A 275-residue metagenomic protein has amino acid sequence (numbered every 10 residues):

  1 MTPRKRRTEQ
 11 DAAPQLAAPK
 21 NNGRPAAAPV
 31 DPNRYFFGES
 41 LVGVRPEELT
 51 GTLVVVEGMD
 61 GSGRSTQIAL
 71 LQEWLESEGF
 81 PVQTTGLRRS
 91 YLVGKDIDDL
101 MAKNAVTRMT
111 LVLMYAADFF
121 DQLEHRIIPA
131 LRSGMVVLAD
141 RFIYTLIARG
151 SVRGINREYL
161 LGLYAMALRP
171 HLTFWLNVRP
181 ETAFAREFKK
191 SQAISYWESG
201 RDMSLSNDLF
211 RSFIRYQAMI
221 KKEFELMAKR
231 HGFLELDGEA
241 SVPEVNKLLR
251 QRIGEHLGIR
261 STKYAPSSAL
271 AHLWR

Functional and structural regions predicted by a protein language model:
T2-D11, L16-E47, Q72, F188-R275: NTP-dependent small-molecule kinase module
P46-E73: Walker A (P-loop) phosphate-binding motif
L53-V56, V136, T173: Hydrophobic "anchor" residues on beta-strands that sit immediately upstream of conserved functional sites
S65-A69, Y91-K95, I214-K222: Short, surface-exposed alpha-helical segments at coil->helix boundaries
E76-L168: ATP-dependent small-molecule kinase phosphotransfer cores that center on conserved nucleotide phosphate-binding segments
T85, L176, L236: Hydrophobic residues at beta-strand termini and immediately following loops that shape nucleotide-binding pockets
R89-Y91, I143-Y144, V178-F184, V242: Conserved nucleotide-binding/hydrolysis micro-motifs of P-loop NTPases
L146-M219: A glycine- and Lys/Arg-enriched "phosphate-lid" helix/loop adjacent to the NTP-binding pocket of small-molecule kinases
